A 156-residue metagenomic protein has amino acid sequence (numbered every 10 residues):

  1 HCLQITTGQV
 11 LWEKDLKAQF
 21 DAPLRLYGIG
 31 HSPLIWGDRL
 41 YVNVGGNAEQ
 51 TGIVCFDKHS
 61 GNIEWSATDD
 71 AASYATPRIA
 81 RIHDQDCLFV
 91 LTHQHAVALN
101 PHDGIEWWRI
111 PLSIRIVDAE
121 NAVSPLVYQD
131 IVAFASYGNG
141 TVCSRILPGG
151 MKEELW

Functional and structural regions predicted by a protein language model:
H1-W156: Noncatalytic, solvent-exposed loop/strand surfaces of beta-propeller-type extracellular/periplasmic domains
